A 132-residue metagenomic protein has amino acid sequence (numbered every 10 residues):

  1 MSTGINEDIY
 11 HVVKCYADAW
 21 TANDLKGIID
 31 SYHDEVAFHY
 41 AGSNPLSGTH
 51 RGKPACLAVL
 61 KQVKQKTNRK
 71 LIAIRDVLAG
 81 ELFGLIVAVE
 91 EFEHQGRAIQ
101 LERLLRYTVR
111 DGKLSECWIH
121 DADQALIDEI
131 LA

Functional and structural regions predicted by a protein language model:
M1-D34, L131: Short, low-complexity N-terminal intrinsically disordered segments enriched in polar/charged residues
N6, L25-L82: A solvent-exposed, acidic/Ser-Thr-rich amphipathic alpha-helical stretch
Y16, I28-I29, V36, G52 (+4 more regions): Hydrophobic pocket/interface hotspot
Y32, E90-F92, L105, H120-D121: Short beta-strand segments enriched in hydrophobic/aromatic residues within well-folded beta-rich domains
L71-V77, V89, E102-T108: Hydrophobic/aromatic beta-strand elements that line small-molecule binding cavities or substrate pockets in beta-rich
G80-E90: A short hydrophobic beta-strand element
F92-Q100: Short, cysteine-centered beta-strand-loop-beta hairpins and adjacent loop/turn segments enriched in charged/polar
E102-D128: Short beta-strand edge/turn micro-motifs at domain boundaries
